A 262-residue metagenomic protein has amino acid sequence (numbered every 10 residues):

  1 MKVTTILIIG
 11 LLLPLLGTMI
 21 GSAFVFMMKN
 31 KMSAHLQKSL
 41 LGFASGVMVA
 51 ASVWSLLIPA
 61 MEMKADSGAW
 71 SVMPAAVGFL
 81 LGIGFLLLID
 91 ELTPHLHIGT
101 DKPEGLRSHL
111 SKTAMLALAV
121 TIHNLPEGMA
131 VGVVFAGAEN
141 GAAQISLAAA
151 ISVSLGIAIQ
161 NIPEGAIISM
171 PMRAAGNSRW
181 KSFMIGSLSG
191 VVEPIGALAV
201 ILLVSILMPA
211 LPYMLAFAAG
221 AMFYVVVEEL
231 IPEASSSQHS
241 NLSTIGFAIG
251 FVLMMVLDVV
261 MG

Functional and structural regions predicted by a protein language model:
M1-G262: Intrinsically disordered, metal-sensing/regulatory segments
